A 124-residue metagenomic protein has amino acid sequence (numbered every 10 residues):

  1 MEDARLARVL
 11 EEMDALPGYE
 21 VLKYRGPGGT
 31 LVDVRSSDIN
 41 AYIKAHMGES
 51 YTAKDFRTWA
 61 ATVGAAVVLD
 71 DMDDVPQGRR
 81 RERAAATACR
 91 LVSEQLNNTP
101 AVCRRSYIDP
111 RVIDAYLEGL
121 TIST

Functional and structural regions predicted by a protein language model:
M1-L31, A41-H46: Basic, alpha-helical nucleic-acid-contacting "clamp/cap" segments
N40-T99: Short, basic (Lys/Arg/His-rich) helix/loop patches that form interaction surfaces in the mid-to-C-terminal regions
T87-R104, I108-L120: An amphipathic, hydrophobic-aromatic interaction surface with interspersed Lys/Arg that forms lipid/phosphate-bearing
